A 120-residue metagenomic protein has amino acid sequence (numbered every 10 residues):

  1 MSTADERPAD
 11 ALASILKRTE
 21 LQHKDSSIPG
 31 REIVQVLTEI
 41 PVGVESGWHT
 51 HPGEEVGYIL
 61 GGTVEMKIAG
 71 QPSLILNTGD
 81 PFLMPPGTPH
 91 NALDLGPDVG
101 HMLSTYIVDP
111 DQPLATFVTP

Functional and structural regions predicted by a protein language model:
M1-L37, L83, F117-P120: A short, N-terminal "cap"/entry segment at the start of jelly-roll beta-barrel domains of the cupin/DSBH fold
P29-R31, G43-Y58: A short beta-loop-beta micro-motif enriched in histidine and acidic residues
Q35-L37, V56, P81-L83, S104-T105: Conserved hydrophobic/aromatic beta-strand scaffold that supports enzyme active sites
I40, G70-G87: Short acidic-glycine-tyrosine-enriched beta hairpin
S46-H51, I68, I75, L93-L95: Short histidine-centered beta-strand/loop micro-motifs that create catalytic or ligand/metal-coordination sites
P52-G70, T78-D80: Glycine- and acidic-residue-biased ligand/ion/polar-headgroup-sensing regions
E65, S73, G87-Q112: Ligand-binding loop in jelly-roll beta-barrel domains
